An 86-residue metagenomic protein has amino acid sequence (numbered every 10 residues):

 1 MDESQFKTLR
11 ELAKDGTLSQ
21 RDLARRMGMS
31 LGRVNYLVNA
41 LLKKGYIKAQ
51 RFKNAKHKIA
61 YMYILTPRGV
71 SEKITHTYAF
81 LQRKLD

Functional and structural regions predicted by a protein language model:
M1-S4, S19, F52-I74: Short, cationic-aromatic polyanion-contact patches
E3-G16: Short amphipathic alpha-helical interface segments
R21, G32: Key DNA-contact positions within bacterial/archaeal DNA-binding proteins
R25, L42-K43: Alpha-helical residues within the helix-turn-helix
E72-D86: Amphipathic alpha-helical dimerization/coiled-coil segments that flank or bridge DNA-binding/regulatory modules
